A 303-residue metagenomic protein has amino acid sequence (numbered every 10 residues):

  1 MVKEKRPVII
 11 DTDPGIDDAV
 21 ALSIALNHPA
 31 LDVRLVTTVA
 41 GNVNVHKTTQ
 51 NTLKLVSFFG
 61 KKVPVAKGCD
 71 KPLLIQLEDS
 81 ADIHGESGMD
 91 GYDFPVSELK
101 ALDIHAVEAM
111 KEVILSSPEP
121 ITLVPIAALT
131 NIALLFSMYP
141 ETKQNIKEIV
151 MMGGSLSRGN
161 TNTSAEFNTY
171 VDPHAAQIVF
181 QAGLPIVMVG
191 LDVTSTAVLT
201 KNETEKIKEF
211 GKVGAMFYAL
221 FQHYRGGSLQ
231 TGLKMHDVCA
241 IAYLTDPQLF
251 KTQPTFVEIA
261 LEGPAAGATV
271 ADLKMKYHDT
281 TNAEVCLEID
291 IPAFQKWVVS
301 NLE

Functional and structural regions predicted by a protein language model:
V2-K5, I24-N27, D32, Y170-D172 (+1 more regions): Conformational coupling and interaction surfaces
V2-T12, I16-K54, F94-T196: Active-site histidine-anchored catalytic micro-motif
R6, T49-S116, V285-I289, V299 (+1 more regions): Metal-dependent C-N hydrolase catalytic cores
V43-K47, L73-L74, L156-R158, E258-K274: Short, mixed-charge aromatic SLiMs
S57-K61, D70, L115-E119, S137-E141 (+4 more regions): Generic secondary-structure signature for well-ordered alpha-helical cores
V65, V179, I241: A residue-level signal for conserved active-site and pocket-lining positions in enzyme catalytic cores
E78-G85, T163-E166, T204: Short, surface-exposed amphipathic charged segments that create phosphate/polyanion-binding patches used for binding
M89-Y92, F167, I259: Short clusters of hydrophobic/aromatic residues that line enzyme substrate/ligand-binding pockets
